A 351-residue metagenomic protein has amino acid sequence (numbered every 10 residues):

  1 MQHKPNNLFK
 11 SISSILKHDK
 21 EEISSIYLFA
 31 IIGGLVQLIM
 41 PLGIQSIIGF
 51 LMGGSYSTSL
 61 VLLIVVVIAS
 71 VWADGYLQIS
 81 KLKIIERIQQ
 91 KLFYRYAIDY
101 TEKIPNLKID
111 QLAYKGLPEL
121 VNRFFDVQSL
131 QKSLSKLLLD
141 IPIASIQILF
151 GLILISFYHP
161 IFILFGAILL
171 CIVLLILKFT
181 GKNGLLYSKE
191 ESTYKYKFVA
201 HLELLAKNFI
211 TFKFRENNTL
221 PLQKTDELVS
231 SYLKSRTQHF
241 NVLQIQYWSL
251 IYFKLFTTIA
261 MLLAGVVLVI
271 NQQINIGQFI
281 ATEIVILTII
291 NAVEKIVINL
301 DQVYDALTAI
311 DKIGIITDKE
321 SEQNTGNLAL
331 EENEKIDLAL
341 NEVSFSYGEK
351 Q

Functional and structural regions predicted by a protein language model:
M1-F9, E86-K132, K197-E203, K213-S235 (+2 more regions): Extended non-transmembrane interhelical loops and adjacent amphipathic helices of multipass membrane proteins
M1-M40, I44, G53, S57-L62 (+11 more regions): Membrane-integrated ABC transporters
K20-E21, I109-D110, N122-L134, L138 (+4 more regions): An intracellular "coupling" helix at the cytosolic face of ABC transporter transmembrane type-1 domains
K20-M40, G49-Y94, L164-L170, L175-I176 (+2 more regions): Transmembrane-helix motif of ABC transporter permease domains
A30-G33, L62-Q78, L139-E190, L263-I274 (+2 more regions): Transmembrane helices of ABC transporter permease
V36-M40, I44-Q45, G49, Y56 (+11 more regions): Juxtamembrane helix-loop junctions of ABC transporter transmembrane domains
Y194, N217, N241, T288-D318 (+1 more regions): Cytosolic ends of transmembrane helices, especially the final helix of ABC transmembrane type-1 domains
T317-Q351: Primarily ABC-family ATPase nucleotide-binding module
